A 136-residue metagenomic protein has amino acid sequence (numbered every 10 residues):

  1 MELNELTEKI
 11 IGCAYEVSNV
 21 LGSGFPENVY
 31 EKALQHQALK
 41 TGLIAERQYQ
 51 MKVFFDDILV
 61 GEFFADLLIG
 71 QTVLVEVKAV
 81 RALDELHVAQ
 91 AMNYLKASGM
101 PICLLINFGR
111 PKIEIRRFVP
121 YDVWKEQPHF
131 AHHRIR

Functional and structural regions predicted by a protein language model:
M1, E5, F25, V29 (+2 more regions): Residues at secondary-structure transition points
M1-I44, I113, V119-R136: Solvent-exposed, charged helical/coil patches that constitute nucleic-acid or partner-interaction surfaces
V17, L21, F25, D56-L59 (+3 more regions): Glycine-rich, flexible loop/turn motifs
G22, A45, A65-L83, Y94: Conserved catalytic cores of phosphodiester-cleaving nucleases, focusing on short active-site segments
E31-D66: Glycine/small-residue-rich phosphate/adenosyl-binding loop
K78-K125: Nucleic-acid nuclease catalytic cores
